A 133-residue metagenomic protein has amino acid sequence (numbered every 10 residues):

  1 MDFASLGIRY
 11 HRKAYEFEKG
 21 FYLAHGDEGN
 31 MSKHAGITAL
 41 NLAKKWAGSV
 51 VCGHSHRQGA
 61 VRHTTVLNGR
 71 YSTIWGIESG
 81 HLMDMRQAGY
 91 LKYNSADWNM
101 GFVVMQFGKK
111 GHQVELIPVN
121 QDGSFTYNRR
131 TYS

Functional and structural regions predicted by a protein language model:
M1-Y10: Active-site neighborhood of divalent metal-dependent phosphoester bond hydrolases
R9-H11, N99-M100, N120: A short, compositionally biased
R12-K19, R62-T65, F125: Short acidic-hydrophobic surface loop/beta-edge motif
A14, D27-N30, N120-G123: A short, sequence-level motif marking secondary-structure junctions
G20-I117: Conserved beta-sheet core of the metallophosphoesterase superfamily
F107-S133: A short C-terminal boundary segment appended to hydrolase-like catalytic domains
